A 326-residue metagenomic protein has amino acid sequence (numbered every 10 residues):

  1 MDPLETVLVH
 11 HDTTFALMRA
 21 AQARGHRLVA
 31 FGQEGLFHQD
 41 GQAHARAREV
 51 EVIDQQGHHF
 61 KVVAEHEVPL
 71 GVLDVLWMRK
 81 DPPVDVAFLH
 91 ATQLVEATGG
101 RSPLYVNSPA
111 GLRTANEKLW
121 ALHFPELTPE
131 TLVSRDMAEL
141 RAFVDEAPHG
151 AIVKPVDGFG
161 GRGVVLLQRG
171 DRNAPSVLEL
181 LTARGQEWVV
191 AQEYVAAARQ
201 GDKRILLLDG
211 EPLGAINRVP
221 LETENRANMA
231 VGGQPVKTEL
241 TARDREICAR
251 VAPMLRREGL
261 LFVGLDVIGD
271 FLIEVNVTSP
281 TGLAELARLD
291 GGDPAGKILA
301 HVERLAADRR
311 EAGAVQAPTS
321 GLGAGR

Functional and structural regions predicted by a protein language model:
D2, T6-V7, H26, P220-L221 (+1 more regions): Charge-biased, low-complexity intrinsically disordered regions
P3, K80-P83, V156-G158, P280: Short glycine-rich anion-binding loops that position phosphate/pyrophosphate groups of nucleotides and phosphorylated
E5-V133, E139: Conserved N-proximal alpha/beta basic substrate-recognition cap immediately N-terminal to, or forming the N-lobe
V7-H10, N225, E239-R326: ATP-dependent carboxylate activation and anion-phosphoryl transfer catalytic cores that bind Mg-ATP to form
G35, R204, G264: Short, surface-exposed charged micro-motifs
P109-R113, R218-L221, I268-F271: Short glycine-enriched loops at secondary-structure junctions
M137-A138, A147-H149, D157-I247, V251 (+1 more regions): Phosphate-binding site of ATP-dependent enzymes
